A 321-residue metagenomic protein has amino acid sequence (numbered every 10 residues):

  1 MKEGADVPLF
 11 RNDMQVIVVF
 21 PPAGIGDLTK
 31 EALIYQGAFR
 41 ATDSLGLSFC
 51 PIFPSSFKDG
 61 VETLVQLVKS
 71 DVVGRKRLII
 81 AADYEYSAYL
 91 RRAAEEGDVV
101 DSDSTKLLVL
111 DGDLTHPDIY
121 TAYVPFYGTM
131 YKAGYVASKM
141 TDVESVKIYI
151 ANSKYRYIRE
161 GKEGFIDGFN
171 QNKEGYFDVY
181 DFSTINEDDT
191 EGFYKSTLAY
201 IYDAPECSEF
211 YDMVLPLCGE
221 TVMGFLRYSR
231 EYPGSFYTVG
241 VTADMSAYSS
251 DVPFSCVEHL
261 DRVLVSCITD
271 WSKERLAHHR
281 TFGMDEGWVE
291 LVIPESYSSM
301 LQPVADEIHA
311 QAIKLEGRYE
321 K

Functional and structural regions predicted by a protein language model:
F10-R11, V16-G37, A41, I52-V61 (+2 more regions): Extracytoplasmic "Venus flytrap"
V18, V73-Y84, L108-L110, S208-G219 (+1 more regions): Periplasmic-binding protein-like
A38, Y131-Y176, H278-S298: An alpha-beta-alpha
P51-K69, I185-P205: Structural motif
V100-V124, A243-D251: Flexible loop/hinge segments that line or gate small-molecule binding clefts
A122-S145, C256-L276: Hydrophobic alpha-helical segments within soluble ligand-binding/sensing domains
S196-L260: Extracellular/periplasmic bilobed ligand-binding domains
S266-K321: Hinge/cleft segment of the Venus flytrap/periplasmic-binding protein
